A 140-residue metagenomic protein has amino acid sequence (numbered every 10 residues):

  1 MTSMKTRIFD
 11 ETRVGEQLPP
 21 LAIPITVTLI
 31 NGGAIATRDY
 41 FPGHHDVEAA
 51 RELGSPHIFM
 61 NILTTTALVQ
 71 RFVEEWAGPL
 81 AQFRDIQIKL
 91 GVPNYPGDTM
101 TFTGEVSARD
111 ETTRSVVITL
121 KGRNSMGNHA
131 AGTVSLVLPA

Functional and structural regions predicted by a protein language model:
M1-E16, N94-A140: HotDog/MaoC-like acyl-thioester-processing domains
T2-Q82: Hot-dog-fold acyl-thioester-processing enzymes
A22, D85-Q87, A131-S135: Well-ordered beta-strand positions in beta-sheet-rich domains
I25, L90, L136-L138: Hydrophobic residues in beta-strands and at strand termini
P42-H44, S55, Q82-R84, K89-G91 (+3 more regions): Short, intrinsically disordered/low-complexity patches at protein termini and at juxtamembrane boundaries
V73-D98: Mid-chain, well-packed structural core segment of small domains
